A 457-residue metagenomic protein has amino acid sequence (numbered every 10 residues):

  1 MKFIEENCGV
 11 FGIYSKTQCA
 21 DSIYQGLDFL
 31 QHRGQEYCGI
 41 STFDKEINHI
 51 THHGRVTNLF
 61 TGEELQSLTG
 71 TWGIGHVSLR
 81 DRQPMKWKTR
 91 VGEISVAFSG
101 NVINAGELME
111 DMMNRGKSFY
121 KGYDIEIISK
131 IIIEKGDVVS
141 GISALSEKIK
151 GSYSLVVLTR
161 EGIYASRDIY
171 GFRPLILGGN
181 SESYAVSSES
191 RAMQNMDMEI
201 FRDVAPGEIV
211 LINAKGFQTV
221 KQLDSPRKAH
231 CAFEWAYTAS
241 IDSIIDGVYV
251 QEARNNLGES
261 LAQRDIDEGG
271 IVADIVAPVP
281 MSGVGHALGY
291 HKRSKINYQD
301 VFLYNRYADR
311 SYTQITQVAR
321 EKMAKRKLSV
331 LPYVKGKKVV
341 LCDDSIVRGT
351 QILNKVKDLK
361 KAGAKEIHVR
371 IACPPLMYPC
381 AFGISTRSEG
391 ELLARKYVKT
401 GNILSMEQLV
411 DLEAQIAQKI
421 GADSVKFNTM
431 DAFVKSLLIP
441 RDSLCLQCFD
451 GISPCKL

Functional and structural regions predicted by a protein language model:
M1-P206, L211-D274, V279, E366: Conserved short alpha-helical segments that host acidic/polar catalytic motifs at enzyme active sites
Q18, N104, F172-R173, M193-Q194 (+6 more regions): Flexible loop/turn segments at secondary-structure boundaries
Y37-S41, D300-N305, I367-C373: A generic structural motif
E161-G162, D197-D203, V356-L457: PRPP-dependent phosphoribosyltransferase catalytic core
R167, S188, A214, P278-M281 (+7 more regions): Active-site proximal loops enriched in glycine and acidic residues that flank catalytic Cys/His/Asp and coordinate
A192, E199, G207, Q263-D265 (+3 more regions): Phosphate/diphosphate-binding loops
N255, E259, Q263, V284 (+8 more regions): Feature representing long, continuous alpha-helical segments
G289-V339, T350-L353, M377-E389: Short, glycine/charge-rich flexible loops or terminal/linker lids adjacent to PRPP-binding catalytic cores
